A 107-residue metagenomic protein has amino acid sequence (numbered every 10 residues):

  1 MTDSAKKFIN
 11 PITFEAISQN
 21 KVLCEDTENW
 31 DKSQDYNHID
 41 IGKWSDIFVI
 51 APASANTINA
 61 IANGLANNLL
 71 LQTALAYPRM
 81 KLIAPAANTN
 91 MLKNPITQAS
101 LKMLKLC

Functional and structural regions predicted by a protein language model:
M1-L82, N88-C107: A cross-family phosphate/adenosyl-ligand binding-site feature
